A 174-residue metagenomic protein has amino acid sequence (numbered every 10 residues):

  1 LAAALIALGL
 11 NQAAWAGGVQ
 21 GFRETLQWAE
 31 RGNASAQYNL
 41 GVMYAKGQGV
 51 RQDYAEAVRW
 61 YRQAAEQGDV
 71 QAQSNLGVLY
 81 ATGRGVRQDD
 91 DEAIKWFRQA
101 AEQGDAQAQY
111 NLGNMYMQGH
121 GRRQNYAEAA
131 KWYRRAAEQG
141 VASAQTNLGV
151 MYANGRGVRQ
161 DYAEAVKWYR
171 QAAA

Functional and structural regions predicted by a protein language model:
A2-N11: Bacterial N-terminal signal peptides
W15-Y44: N-terminal segments that cap or nucleate solenoid repeat domains
W28, Q63-A64, Q99-A100, R135-A136 (+1 more regions): Canonical positions in the second alpha-helix
E30-N33, K46-Q48, D53, E66-D69 (+9 more regions): Short helix-capping/linker turns of helical repeat alpha-solenoids
N39-K46, N75-T82, N111-Q118, N147-N154: Hydrophobic face of amphipathic alpha-helices that form TPR/SEL1-like repeat modules and related alpha-solenoid
A55, T82, A130, A172-A174: Ala/Thr-enriched low-complexity intrinsically disordered regions
